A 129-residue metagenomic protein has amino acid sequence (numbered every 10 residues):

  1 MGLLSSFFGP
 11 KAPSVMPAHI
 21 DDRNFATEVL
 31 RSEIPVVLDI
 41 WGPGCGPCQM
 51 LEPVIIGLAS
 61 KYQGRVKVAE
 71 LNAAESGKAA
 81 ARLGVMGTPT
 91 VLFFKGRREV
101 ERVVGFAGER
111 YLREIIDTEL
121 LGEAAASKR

Functional and structural regions predicted by a protein language model:
M1-V37, G42-R65, E75-K78, T90 (+1 more regions): Proteins that catalyze or organize thiol-disulfide redox chemistry and the adjacent proteostasis machinery handling
R82-L83: Chalcogenol-based redox active-site neighborhoods
G87: Glycine-rich phosphate-binding loop
